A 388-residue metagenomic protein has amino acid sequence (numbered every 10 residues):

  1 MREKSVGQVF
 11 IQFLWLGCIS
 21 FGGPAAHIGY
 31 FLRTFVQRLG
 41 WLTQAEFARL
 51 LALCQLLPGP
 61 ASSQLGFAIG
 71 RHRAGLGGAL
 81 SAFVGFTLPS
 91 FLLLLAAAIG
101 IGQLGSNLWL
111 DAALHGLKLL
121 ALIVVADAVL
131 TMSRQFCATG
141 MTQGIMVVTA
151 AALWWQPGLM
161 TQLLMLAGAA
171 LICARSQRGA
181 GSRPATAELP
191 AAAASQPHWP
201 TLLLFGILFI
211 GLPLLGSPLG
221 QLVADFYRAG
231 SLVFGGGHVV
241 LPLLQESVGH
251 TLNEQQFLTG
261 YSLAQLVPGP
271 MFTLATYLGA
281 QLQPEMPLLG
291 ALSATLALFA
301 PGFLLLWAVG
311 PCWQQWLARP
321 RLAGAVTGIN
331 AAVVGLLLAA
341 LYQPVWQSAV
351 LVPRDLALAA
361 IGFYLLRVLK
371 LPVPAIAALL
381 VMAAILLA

Functional and structural regions predicted by a protein language model:
M1-L57, A68-A388: Multi-pass membrane proteins that catalyze or facilitate reactions on polyprenyl-/lipid-phosphate substrates and their
